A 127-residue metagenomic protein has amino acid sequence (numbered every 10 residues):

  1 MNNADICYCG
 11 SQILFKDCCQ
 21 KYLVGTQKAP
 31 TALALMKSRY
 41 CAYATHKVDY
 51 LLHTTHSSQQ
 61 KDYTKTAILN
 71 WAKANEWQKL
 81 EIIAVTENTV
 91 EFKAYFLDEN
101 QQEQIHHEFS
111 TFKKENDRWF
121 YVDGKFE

Functional and structural regions predicted by a protein language model:
N2-I13: Short Cys/His-rich zinc-binding micro-motifs
I6, E81, F109-T111: Short, surface-exposed charged micro-motifs
D17-C19: Cysteine-centered loop/knuckle micro-motif
K21-A29: Short Cys/His-rich micro-motifs in 6-15 aa windows
P30-A44: Short, aromatic-enriched amphipathic alpha-helices that serve as compact interaction elements
D49, H53-I82: Short solvent-exposed beta->alpha transition segments
N70-I105: Surface-exposed, charged secondary-structure patches
I105-E127: Short beta-strand edge/turn micro-motifs at domain boundaries
